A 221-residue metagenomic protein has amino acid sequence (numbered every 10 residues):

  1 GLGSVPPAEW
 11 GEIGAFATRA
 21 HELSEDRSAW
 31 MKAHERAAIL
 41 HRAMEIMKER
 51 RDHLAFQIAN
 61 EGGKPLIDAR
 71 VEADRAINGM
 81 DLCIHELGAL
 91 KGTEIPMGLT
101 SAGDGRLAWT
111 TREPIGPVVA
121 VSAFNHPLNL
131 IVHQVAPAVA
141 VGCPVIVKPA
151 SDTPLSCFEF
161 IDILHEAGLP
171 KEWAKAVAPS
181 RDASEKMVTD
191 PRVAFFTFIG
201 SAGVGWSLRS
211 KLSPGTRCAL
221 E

Functional and structural regions predicted by a protein language model:
L2-K91: Glycine-rich loop-to-alpha-helix module at the N-terminal edge of alpha/beta enzyme cores
G92-E221: Rossmann-like NAD(P) dinucleotide-binding subdomain of oxidoreductase/dehydrogenase enzymes
